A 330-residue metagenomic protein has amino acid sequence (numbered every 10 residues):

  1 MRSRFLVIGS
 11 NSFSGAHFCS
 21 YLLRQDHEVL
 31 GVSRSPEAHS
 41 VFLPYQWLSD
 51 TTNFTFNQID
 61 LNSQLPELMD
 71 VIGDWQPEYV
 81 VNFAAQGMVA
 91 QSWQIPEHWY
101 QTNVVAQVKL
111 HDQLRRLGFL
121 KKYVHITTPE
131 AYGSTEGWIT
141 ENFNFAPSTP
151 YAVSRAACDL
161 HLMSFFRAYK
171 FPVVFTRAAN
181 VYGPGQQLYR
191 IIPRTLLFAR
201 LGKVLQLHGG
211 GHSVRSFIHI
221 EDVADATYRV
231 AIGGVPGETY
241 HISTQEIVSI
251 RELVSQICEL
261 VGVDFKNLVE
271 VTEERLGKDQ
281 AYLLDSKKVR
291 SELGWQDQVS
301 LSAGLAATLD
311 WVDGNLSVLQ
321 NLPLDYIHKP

Functional and structural regions predicted by a protein language model:
M1-V181, A307, N315: N-terminal Rossmann-like NAD(P)+-binding domain of SDR-like oxidoreductases, especially those catalyzing
H17, L43, P66, D70 (+5 more regions): Generic recognition of short, well-ordered alpha-helical segments
R24, G31, A199-P330: C-terminal substrate-binding subdomain of Rossmann-fold SDR/epimerase-dehydratase oxidoreductases
S35-E37, N62, N180-G183, S213-V214 (+2 more regions): Short histidine/acidic/glycine/proline-rich micro-motifs that form metal- and phosphate-coordinating active-site loops
P66, E78, A90, E97 (+7 more regions): Residues in well-ordered alpha-helical elements
E67-W75, Q113, F198, A226 (+2 more regions): CheY-like receiver
F143, P147-S154, P184, L188-I192 (+1 more regions): The catalytic Tyr-centered alpha-helix of NAD(P)H-dependent dehydrogenases
A157-F165, T195, L253, I257: Hydrophobic alpha-helix immediately C-terminal to the catalytic Tyr-X-X-X-Lys motif of short-chain
